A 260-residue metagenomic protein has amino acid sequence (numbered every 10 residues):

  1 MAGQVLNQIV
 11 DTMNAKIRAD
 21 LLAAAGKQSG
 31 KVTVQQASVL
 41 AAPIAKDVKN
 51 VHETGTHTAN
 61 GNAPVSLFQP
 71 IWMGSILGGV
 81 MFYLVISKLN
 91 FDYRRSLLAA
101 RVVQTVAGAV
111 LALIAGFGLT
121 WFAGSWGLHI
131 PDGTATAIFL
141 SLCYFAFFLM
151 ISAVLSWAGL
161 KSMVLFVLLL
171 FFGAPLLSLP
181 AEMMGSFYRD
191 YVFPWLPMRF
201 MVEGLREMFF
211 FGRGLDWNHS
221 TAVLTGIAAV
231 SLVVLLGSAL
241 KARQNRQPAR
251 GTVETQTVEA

Functional and structural regions predicted by a protein language model:
M1-G78, A242: Transport-system extracytoplasmic interface segments
A24-V32, F82-I86, E203-E207: Low-complexity, flexible helical/coil segments
S38, K46, H52, L89 (+5 more regions): Juxtamembrane loop-helix boundary motifs flanking transmembrane segments in multi-pass membrane proteins
N60-F68, L97-V102, P131-I138: Transmembrane alpha-helix entry/boundary detector in multi-pass membrane proteins
V65-F82, V167-P175, G226: Hydrophobic alpha-helical transmembrane segments of multi-pass membrane transport/permease proteins
S75-L113, F117, W121-W126: Juxtamembrane interface at the cytosolic side of transmembrane helices
V106, L119-A260: Membrane-spanning alpha-helical segments of multipass transporters and channels
